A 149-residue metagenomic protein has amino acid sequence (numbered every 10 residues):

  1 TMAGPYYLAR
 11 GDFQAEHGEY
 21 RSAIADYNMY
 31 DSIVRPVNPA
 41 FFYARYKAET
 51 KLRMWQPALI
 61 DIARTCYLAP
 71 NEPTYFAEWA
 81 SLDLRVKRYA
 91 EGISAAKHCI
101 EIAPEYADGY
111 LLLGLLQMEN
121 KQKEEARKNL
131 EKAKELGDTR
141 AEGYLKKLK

Functional and structural regions predicted by a protein language model:
T1, I33-V34, L68, I102 (+1 more regions): Structural marker of alpha-solenoid helical repeat scaffolds
M2-A3, V37-N38, E72, Y106 (+1 more regions): Residue-level recognition of tetratricopeptide repeat
Y6, F41, Y75, G109 (+1 more regions): TPR alpha-solenoid repeat register
M29-D31, R64-T65, H98-C99, K132-A133: Canonical positions in the second alpha-helix
